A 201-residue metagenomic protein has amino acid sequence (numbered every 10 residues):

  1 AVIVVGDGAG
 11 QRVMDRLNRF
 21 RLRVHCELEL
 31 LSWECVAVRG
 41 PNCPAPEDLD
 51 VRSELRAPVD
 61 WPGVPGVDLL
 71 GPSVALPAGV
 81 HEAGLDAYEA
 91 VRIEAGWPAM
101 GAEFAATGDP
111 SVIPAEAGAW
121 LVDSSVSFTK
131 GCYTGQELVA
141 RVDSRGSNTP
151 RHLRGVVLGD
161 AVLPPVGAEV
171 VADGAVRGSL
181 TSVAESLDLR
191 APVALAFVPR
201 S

Functional and structural regions predicted by a protein language model:
A1-M100: Acidic, low-complexity central loop/insert segments
P41-P46, A57-P58, P62-P65, P72 (+10 more regions): Proline-rich intrinsically disordered, low-complexity coils
E103-A105: Non-catalytic protein-protein interaction scaffold segments in large eukaryotic complex-forming proteins
T107-D109, E116-Q136, A140-S201: Glycine-rich, small/acidic residue-mixed loop/short-helix segments
